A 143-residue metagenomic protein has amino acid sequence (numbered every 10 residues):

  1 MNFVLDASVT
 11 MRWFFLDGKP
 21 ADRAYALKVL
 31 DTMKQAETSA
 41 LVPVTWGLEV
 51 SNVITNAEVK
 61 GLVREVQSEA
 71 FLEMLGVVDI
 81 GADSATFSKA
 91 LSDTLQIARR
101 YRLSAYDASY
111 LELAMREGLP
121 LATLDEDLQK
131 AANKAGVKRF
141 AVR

Functional and structural regions predicted by a protein language model:
M1-T45, A57-E69, A135: Short, well-structured N-terminal submotif of metal-dependent ribonuclease cores
N2, L111-R143: Acidic, PIN/NYN-like endoribonuclease modules and their adjacent C-terminal/linker elements
V9-T10, E49-N56, M74, V78 (+2 more regions): A general alpha-helix detector
V9-T10, W46, K89, Y110 (+1 more regions): Alpha-helix capping/helix-boundary segments
W13-D17, A36, A57-K60, V78-A82 (+3 more regions): Alpha-helix C-capping/helix-to-loop hinge sites
V44-G47, Q67-R99: Acidic catalytic patch
Q67, V77-A85, R100-S104, S109 (+2 more regions): Recognition helices and adjacent regulatory flanks at domain boundaries
